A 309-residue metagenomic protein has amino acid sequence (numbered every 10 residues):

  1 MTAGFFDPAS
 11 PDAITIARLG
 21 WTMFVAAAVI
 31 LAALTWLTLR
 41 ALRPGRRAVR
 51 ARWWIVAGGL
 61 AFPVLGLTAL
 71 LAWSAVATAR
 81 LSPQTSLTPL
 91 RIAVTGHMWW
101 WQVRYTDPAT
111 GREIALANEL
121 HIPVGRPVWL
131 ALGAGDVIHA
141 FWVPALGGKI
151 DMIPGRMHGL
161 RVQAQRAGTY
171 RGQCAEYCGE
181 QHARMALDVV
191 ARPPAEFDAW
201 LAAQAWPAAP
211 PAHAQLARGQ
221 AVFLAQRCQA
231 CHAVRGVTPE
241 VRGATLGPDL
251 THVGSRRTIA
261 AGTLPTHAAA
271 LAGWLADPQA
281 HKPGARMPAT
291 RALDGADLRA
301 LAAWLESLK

Functional and structural regions predicted by a protein language model:
M1-G20, L42-T245, G262-P283, A289-E306: Non-transmembrane, membrane-proximal soluble domains of secreted or membrane proteins
I16-A32: Hydrophobic single transmembrane helices highlighted by the model
L31-P44: Alpha-helical transmembrane segments
R256-I259: Alpha-solenoid helical repeat scaffolds
